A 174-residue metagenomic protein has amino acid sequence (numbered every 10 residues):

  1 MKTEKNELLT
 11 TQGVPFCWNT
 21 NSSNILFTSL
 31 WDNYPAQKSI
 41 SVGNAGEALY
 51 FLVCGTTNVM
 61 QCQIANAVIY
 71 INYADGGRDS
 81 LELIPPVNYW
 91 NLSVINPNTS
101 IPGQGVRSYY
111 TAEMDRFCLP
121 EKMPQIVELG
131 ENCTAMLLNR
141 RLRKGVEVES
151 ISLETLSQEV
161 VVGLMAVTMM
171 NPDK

Functional and structural regions predicted by a protein language model:
M1-K174: N-terminal/edge-of-domain interface segments
